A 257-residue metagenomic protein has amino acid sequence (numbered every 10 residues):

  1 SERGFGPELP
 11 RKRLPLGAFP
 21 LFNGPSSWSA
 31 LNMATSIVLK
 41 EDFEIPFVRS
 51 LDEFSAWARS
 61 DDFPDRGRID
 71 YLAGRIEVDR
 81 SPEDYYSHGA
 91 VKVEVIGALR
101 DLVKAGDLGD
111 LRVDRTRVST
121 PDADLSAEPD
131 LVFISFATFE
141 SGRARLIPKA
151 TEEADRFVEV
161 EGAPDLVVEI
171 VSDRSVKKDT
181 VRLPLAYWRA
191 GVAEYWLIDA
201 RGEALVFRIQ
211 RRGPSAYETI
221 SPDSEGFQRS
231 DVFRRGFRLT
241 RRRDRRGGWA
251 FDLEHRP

Functional and structural regions predicted by a protein language model:
S1-N32: N-terminal amphipathic/basic-hydrophobic helices that include classical n-h-c signal peptides and signal-anchor
F22-A190, E194, I198-P257: Gly/Pro/Ser/Thr-rich low-complexity, intrinsically disordered segments predominantly at protein N-termini
